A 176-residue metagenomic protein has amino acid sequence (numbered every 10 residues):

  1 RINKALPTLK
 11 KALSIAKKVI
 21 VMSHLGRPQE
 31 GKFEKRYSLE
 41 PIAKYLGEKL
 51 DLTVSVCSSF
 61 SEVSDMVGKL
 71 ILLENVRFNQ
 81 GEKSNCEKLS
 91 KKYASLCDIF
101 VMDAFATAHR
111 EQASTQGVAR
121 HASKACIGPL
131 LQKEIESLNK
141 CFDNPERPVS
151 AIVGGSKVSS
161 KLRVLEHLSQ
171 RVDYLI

Functional and structural regions predicted by a protein language model:
R1-I176: Active-site loop-to-helix "anion-binding N-cap" substructures in soluble metabolic enzymes
